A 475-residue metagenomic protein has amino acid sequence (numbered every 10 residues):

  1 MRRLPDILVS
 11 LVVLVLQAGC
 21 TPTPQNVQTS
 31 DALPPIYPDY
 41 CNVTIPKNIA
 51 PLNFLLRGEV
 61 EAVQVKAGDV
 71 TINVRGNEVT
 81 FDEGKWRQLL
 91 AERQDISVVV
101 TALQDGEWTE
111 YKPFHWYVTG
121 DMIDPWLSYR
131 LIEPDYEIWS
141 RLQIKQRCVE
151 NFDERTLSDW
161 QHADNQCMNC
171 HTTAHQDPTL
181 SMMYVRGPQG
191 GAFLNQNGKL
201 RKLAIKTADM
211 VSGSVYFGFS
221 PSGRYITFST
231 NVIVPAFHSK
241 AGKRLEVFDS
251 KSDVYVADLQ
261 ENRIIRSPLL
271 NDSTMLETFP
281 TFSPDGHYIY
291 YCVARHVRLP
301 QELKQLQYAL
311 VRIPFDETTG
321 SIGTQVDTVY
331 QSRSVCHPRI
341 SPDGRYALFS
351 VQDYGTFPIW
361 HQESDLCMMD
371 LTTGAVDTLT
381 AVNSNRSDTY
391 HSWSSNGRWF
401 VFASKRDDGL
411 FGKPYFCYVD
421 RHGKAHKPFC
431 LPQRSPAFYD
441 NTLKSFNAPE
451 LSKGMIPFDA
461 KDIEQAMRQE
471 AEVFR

Functional and structural regions predicted by a protein language model:
M1-L8: Bacterial N-terminal signal peptides that target proteins for export
V9-A18: Bacterial N-terminal signal peptides
C20-R475: Sequence signature of WD/YWTD-type beta-propeller architectures
